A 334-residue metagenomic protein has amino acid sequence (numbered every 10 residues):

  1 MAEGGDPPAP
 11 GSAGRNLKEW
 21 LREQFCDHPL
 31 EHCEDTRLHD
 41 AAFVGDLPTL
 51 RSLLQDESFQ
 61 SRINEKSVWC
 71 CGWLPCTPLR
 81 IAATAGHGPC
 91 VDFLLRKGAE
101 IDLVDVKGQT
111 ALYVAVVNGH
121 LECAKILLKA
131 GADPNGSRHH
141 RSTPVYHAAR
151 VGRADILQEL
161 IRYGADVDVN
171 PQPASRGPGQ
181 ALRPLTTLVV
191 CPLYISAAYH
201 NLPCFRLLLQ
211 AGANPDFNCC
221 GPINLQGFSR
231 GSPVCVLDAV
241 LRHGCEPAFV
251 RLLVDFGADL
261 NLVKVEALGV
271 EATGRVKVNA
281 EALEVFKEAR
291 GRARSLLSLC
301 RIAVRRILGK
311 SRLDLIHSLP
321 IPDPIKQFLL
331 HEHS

Functional and structural regions predicted by a protein language model:
M1-D35, L47-P48, S52-L74, P89 (+8 more regions): Ankyrin repeat arrays, specifically the small/polar loop and inter-repeat linker segments at the C-terminal end of each
E3-G5, P10-A13, P222-S334: Cullin-RING E3 adaptor/co-adaptor recruitment helices
R37-V44: Alpha-helical segment of the N-proximal tetratricopeptide repeat
H87-R150: A generic tandem-repeat structural signature
